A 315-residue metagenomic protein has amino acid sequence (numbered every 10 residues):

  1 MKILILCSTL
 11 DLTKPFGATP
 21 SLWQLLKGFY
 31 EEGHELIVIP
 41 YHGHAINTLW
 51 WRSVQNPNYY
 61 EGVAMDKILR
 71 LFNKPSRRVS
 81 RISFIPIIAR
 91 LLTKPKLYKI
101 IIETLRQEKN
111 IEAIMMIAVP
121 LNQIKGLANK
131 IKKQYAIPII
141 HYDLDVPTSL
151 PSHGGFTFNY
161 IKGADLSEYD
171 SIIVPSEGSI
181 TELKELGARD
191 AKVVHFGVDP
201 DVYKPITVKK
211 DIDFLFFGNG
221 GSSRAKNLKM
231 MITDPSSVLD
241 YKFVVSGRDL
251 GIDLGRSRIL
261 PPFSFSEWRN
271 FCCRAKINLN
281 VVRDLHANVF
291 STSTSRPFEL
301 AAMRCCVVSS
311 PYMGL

Functional and structural regions predicted by a protein language model:
K2-W50, P57, E108, I117-L127 (+2 more regions): Nucleotide-sugar donor-binding catalytic core of glycosyltransferases
Y41-E108: A conserved catalytic-core segment of Leloir-type glycosyltransferases
L69-N73, D143, V244-S246: Short, compositionally biased low-complexity segments
R90, I102-Q123, I140: Short N-terminal targeting/anchoring amphipathic segment
K132-Q134: Acidic (Asp/Glu)-rich catalytic clusters
I140-G155: A short, histidine- and acid-enriched strand-loop-helix "catalytic/donor-clamping" loop that lines the nucleotide-sugar
